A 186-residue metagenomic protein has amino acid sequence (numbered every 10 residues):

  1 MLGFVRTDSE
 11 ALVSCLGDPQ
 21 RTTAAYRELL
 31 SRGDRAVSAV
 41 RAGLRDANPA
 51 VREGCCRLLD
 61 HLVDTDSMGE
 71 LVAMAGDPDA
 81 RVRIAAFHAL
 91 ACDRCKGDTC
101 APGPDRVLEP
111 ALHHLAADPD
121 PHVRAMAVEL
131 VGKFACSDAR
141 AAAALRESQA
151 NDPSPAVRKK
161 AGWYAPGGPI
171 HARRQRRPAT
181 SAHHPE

Functional and structural regions predicted by a protein language model:
L2-S14, G33-R45, D64-G76, K96-L115 (+2 more regions): Amphipathic alpha-helical scaffolding segments comprising HEAT/armadillo-like alpha-solenoid repeats
E10, T22-T23, S38, E53 (+5 more regions): Alpha-solenoid HEAT/ARM repeat scaffold
S14-D18, R45, I84-H88: HEAT-repeat alpha-solenoid elements in large eukaryotic scaffold proteins
D18-T22, D34, P49-A50, T65 (+3 more regions): Alpha-helix N-cap/helix-start positions at coil->helix boundaries
N48-H61, A73, D79-V82: Acidic (E/D-rich), amphipathic helical modules within compact regulatory domains
A150-E186: Eukaryotic acidic, Ser/Thr-rich intrinsically disordered low-complexity regions
